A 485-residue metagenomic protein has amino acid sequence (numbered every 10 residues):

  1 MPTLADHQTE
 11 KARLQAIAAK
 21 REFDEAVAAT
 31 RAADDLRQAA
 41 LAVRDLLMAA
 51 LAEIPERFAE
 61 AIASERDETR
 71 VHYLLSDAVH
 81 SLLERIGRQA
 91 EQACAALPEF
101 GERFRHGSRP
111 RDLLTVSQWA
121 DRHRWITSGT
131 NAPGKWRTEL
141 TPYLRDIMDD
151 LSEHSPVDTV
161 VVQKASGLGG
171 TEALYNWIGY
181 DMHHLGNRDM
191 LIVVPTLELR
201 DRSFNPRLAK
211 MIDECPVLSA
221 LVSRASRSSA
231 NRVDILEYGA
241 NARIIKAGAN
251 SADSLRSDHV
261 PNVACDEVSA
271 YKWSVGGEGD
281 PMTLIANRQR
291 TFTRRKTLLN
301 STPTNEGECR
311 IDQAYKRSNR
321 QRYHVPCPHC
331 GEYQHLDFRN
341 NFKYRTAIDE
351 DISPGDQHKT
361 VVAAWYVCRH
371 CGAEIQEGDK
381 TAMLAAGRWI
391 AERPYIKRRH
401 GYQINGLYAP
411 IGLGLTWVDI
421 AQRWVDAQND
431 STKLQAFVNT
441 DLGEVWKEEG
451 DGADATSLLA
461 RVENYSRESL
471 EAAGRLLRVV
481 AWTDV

Functional and structural regions predicted by a protein language model:
P2-A95: Protein-protein interaction interfaces in oligomeric scaffolds, predominantly long amphipathic alpha-helices
C94-T483: Phosphate/NTP-binding elements of NTP-utilizing enzymes
